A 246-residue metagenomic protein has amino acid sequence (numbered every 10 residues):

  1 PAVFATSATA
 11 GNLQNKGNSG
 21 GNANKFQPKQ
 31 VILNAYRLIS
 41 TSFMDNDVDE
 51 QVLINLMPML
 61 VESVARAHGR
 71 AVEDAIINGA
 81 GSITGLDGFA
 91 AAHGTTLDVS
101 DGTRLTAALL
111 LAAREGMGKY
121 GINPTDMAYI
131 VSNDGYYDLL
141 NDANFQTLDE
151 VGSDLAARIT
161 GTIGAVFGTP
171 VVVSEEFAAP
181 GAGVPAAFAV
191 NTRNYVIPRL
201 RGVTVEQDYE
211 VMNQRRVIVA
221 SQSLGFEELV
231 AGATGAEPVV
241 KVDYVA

Functional and structural regions predicted by a protein language model:
P1-S40: Assembly/oligomerization interface modules of large self-assembling protein complexes
F4-A8, I39, V48, R70 (+4 more regions): Short loop/turn segments at secondary-structure transitions that flank enzyme active sites
A23-Y36, H68, G79, T106-G118: Structured alpha-helical segments in the cores of large, soluble enzyme domains
K29-E50, L139, I218: Extended, low-charge hydrophobic alpha-helical regions
S40-L105: Acidic, glycine-rich loop-and-beta core segments that form the ion-binding/anion-interacting portion of active sites
R70-I77, G81, I122-D126, F145 (+2 more regions): Intrinsically disordered or highly flexible coil/loop and linker segments, enriched in small and charged/polar residues
S82-V211, R216, Q222, A246: Extended oligomerization regions of viral-like shell subunits
E227-A246: Structural signal for terminal/edge beta-strands and the immediately following C-terminal loop/tail that closes
